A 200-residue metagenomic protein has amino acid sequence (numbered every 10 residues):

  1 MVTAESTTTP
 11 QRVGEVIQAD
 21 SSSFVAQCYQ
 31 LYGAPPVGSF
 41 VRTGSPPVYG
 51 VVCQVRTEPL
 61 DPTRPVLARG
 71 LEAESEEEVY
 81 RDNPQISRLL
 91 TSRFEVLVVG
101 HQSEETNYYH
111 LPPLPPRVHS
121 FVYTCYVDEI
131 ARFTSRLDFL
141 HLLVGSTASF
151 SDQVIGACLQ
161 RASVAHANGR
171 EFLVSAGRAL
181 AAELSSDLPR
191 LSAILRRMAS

Functional and structural regions predicted by a protein language model:
M1-S6: Extended boundary segments
T7-F24: Short, basic/aromatic beta-hairpin or loop at an interaction surface
V13-I17, S39-F40, P47-E58: Short beta-strand-centered aromatic/proline hotspots
S23-C28, E58-L71: Short, solvent-exposed secondary-structure boundary/capping segments
A34-P36: Short, well-ordered loop/turn sites that connect or cap secondary structure elements
Q85-S200: Charge/polar-rich, low-complexity and marginally structured segments
